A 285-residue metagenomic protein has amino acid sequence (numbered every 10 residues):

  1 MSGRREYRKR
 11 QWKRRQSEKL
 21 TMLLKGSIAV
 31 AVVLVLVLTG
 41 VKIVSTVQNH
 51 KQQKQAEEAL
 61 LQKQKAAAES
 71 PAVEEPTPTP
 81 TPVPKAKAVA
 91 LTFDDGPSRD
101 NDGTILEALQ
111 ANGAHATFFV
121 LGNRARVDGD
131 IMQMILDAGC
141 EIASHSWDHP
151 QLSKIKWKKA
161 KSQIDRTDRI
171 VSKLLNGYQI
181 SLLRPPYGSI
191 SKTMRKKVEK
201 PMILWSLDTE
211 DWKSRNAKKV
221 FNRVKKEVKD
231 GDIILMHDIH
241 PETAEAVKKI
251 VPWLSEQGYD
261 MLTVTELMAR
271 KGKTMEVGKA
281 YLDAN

Functional and structural regions predicted by a protein language model:
M1-L23: N-terminal Lys/Arg-rich, disordered targeting/topogenic segments
K25-K42: Hydrophobic membrane-insertion alpha-helices, especially the h-region of bacterial N-terminal signal peptides
S45-A68: Ser/Thr/Pro/Gly-rich low-complexity linker/stalk segments immediately outside membranes or between
K63-I155, K159, Q163-R166, I170 (+1 more regions): Active-site beta->alpha N-cap acidic-glycine motif
V89-T92, A116-V120, E141-S146, S181-P185 (+3 more regions): Structural recognition of the beta-strand scaffold that forms the well-ordered cores of secreted hydrolase catalytic
Q110-H115, L136-D137, D165, R169-N176 (+2 more regions): Sec-exported extracytoplasmic/periplasmic mature domains
N112, A125-R126, E242-N285: C-terminal domain-boundary segment and adjacent tail
P150-L175, Y187-D230, T243-E245: Alpha-helical scaffold elements lining the catalytic groove of polysaccharide deacetylases
